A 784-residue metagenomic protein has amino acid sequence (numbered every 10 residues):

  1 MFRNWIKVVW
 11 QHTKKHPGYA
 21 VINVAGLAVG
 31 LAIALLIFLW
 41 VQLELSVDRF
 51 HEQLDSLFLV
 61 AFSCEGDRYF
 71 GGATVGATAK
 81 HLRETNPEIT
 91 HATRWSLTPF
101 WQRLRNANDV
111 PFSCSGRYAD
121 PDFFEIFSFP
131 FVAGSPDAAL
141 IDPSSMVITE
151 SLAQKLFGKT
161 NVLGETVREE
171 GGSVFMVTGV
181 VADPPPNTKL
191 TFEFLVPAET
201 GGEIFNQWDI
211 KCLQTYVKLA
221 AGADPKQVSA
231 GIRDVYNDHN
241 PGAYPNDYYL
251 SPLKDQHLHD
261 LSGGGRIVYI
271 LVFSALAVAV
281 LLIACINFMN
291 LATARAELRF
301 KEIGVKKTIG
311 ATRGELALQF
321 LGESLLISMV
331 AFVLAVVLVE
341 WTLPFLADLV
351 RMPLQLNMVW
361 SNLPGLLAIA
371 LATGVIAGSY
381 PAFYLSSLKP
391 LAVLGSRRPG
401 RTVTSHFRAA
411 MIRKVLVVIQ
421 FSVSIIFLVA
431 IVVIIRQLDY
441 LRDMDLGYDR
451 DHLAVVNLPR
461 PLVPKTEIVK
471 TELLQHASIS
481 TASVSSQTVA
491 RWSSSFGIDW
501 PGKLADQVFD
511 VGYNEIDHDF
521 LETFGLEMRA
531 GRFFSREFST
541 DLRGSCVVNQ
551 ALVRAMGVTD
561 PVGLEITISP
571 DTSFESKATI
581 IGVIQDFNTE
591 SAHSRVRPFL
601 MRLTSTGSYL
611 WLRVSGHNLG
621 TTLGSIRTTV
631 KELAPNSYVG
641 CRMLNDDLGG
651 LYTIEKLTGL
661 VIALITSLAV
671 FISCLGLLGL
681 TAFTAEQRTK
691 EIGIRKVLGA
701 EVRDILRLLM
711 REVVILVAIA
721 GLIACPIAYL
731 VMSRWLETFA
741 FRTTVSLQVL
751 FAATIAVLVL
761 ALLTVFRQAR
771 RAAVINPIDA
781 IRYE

Functional and structural regions predicted by a protein language model:
M1-V21, Q256-D260, A292-L318, G322-M329 (+3 more regions): Alpha-helical transmembrane segments of integral membrane proteins
M1-Y19, F50-E52, A223-K226, G231-A279 (+9 more regions): Membrane-helix entry/capping segments
K15-V41, R266-K301, M411-Q437, K656-K690 (+2 more regions): Hydrophobic alpha-helical transmembrane segments of multi-pass inner-membrane transport and secretion
A32, L36-L39, N237, Y249 (+3 more regions): Small-residue-rich transmembrane alpha-helices
L35-S63, P87-E88, P130, S173 (+8 more regions): Membrane-proximal juxtamembrane linkers immediately C-terminal to transmembrane helices
E44, Q53-S115, D122-E125, S151-K159 (+4 more regions): Hydrophobic, regular-secondary-structure patches
D120-A133, S145-V268, I468-I654: Mid-to-C-terminal secondary-structure elements that act as membrane-proximal/extracytoplasmic interface segments
A284-L326, G676-V714, Q768-R771, I775-N776: Interfacial "coupling" helices/loops that link adjacent transmembrane helices in transporter permeases
